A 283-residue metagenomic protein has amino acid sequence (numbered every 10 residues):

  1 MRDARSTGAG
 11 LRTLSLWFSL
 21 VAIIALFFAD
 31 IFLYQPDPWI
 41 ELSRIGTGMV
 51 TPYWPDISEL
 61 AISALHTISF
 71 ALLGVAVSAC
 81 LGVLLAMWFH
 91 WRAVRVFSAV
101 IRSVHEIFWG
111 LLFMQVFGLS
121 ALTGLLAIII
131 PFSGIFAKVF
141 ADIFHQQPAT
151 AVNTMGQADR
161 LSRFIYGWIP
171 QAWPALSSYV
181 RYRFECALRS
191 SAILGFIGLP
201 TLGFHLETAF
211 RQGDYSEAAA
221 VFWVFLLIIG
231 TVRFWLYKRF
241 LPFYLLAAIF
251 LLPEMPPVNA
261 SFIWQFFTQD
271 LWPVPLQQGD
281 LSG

Functional and structural regions predicted by a protein language model:
M1-L72, A76, C80-L84, W88 (+2 more regions): N-terminal, non-cleaved signal-anchor transmembrane helix
T7, Y53, S63-V75, S103-I107 (+7 more regions): Loop-to-transmembrane-helix entry motif
I40-R44, G198-T208: Short hydrophobic, aromatic-rich alpha-helical segments embedded in or entering the lipid bilayer of multi-pass
R44-T51, I62, H66, R95-R102 (+5 more regions): Short amphipathic alpha-helical coupling elements at transmembrane boundaries
V83, M87, G110-Q115, G124 (+3 more regions): Transmembrane alpha-helix boundary and packing residues in multipass membrane permease domains and related
I101-F132: Generic hydrophobic transmembrane alpha-helix motif, especially the helices
A121-R183, A187-S190: Membrane-cytosol interface at the C-terminal ends of specific transmembrane alpha-helices in multi-pass membrane
L202-R239: Hydrophobic alpha-helical transmembrane segments of polytopic membrane proteins
